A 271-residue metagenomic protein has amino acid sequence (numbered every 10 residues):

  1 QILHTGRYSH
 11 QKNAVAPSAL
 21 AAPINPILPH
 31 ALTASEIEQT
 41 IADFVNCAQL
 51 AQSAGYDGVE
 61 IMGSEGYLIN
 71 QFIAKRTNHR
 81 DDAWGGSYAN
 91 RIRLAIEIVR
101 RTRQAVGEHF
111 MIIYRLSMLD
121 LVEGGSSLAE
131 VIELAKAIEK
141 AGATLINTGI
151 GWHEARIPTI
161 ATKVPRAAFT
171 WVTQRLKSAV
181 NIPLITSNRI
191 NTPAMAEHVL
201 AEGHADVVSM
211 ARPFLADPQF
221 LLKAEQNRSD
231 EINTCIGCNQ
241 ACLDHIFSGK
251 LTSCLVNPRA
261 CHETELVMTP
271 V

Functional and structural regions predicted by a protein language model:
Q1-V271: Flavin-dependent oxidoreductase catalytic cores
